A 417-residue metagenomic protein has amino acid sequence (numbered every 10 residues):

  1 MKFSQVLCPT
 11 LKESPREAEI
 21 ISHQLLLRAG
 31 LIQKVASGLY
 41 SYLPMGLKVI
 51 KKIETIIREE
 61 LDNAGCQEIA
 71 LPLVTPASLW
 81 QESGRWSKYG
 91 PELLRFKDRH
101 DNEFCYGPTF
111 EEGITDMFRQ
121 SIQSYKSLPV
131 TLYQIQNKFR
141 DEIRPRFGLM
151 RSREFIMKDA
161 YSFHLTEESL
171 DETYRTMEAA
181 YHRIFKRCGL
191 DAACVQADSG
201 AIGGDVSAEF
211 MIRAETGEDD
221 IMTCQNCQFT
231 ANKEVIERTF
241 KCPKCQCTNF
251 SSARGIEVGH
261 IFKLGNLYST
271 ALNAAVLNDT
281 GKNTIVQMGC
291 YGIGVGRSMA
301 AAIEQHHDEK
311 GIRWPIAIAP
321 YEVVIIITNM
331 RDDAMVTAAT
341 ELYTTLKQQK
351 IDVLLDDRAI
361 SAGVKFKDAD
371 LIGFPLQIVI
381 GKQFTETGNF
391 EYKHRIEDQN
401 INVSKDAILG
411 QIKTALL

Functional and structural regions predicted by a protein language model:
M1-L417: NTP/phosphate- and nucleic-acid-binding module
